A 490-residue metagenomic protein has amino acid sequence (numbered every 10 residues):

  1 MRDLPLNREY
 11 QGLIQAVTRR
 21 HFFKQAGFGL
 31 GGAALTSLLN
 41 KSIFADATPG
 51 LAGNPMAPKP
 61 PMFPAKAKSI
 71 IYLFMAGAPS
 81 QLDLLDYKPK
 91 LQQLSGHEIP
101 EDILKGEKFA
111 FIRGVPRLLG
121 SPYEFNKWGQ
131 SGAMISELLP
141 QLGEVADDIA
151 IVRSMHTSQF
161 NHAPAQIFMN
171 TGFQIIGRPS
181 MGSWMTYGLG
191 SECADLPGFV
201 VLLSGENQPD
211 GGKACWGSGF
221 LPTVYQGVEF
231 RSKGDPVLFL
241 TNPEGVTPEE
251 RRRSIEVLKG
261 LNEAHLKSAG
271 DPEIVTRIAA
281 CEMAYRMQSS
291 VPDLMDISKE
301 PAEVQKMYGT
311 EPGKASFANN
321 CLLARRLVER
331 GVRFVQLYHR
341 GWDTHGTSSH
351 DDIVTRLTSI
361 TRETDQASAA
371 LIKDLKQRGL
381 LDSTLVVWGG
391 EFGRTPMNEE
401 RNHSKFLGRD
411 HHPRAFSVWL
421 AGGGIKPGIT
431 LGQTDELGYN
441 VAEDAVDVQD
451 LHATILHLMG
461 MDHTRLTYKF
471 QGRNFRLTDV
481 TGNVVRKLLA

Functional and structural regions predicted by a protein language model:
M1-A490: Ligand-binding pockets and gating/stacking loops
